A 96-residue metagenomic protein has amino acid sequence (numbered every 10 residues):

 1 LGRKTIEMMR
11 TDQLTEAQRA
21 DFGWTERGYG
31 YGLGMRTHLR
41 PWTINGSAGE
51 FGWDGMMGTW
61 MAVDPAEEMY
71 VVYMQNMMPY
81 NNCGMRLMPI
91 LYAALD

Functional and structural regions predicted by a protein language model:
L1-D96: Catalytic loop of the DD-peptidase/beta-lactamase superfamily, centered on the K-T-G motif and neighboring
